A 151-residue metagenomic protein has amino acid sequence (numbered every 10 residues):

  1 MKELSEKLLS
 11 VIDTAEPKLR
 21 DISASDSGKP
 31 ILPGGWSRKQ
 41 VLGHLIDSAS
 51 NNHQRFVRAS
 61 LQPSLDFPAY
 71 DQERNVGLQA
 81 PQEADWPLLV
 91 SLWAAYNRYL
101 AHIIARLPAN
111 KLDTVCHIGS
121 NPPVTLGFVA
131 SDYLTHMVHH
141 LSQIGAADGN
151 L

Functional and structural regions predicted by a protein language model:
M1-K2, R38, L42, Q79 (+3 more regions): Active-site oxyanion-binding pockets that recognize sulfate/phosphate
M1-P17: Extreme N-terminal tail/first-helix region
S5, L9, D21, S25-D26 (+1 more regions): An N-terminal domain-cap segment
K7-V11, V76-D113, Y133: Acidic/histidine-rich alpha-helical segments that form the ligand environment of transition-metal centers
L8, L19, L42-L45: Generic leucine side-chain signal with a strong bias for well-ordered alpha-helical environments
I12-R20, S50-V57, A94-P108, V138-L141 (+1 more regions): Structural signal for well-ordered, non-membrane alpha-helices
D26-Q72, V115-L151: Short, contiguous alpha-helical
